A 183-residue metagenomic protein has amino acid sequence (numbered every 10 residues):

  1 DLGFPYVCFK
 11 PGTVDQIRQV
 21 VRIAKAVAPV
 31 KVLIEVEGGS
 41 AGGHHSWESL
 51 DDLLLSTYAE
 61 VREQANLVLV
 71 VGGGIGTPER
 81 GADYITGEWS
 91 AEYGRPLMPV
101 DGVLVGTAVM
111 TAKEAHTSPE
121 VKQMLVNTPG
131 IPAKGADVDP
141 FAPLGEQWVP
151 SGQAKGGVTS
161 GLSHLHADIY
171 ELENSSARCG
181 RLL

Functional and structural regions predicted by a protein language model:
D1-L69, E79-D101, V105-T107: Alpha/beta enzyme core
H44, V61-V68, D83-L183: Conserved active-site-proximal phosphate/metal-binding subdomains
V71-I75: Alpha-helical hinge/cap motifs
